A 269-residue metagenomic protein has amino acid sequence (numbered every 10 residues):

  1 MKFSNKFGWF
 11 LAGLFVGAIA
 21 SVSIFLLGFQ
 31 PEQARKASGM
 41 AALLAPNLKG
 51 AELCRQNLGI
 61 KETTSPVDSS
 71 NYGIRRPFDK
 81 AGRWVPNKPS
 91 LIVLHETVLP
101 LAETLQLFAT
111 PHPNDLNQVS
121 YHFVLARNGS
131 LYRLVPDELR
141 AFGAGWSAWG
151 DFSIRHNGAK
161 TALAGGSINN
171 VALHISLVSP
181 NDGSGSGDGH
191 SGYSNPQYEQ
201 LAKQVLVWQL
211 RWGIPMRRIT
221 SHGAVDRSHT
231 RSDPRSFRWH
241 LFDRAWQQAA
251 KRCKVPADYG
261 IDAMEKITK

Functional and structural regions predicted by a protein language model:
K2-F15, S23-N57, L163-G166, N170-H174 (+1 more regions): Basic/polar, cationic surfaces and motifs that engage anionic cell-wall and phosphate/carboxylate ligands
G50-V85, L91-G213: Active-site-adjacent loop/helix surface patches within enzyme catalytic domains that shape the substrate-binding cleft
